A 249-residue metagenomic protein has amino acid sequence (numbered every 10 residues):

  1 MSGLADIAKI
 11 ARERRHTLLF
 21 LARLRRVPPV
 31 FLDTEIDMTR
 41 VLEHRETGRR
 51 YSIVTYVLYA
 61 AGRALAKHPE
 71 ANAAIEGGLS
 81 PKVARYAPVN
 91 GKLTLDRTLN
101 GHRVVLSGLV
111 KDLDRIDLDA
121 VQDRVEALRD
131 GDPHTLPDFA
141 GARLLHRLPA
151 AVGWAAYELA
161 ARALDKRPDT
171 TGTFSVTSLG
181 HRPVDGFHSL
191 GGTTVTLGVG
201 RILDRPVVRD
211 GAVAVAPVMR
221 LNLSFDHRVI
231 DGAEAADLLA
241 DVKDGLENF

Functional and structural regions predicted by a protein language model:
M1-F249: C-terminal catalytic/motor cores of large multi-domain enzyme assemblies
